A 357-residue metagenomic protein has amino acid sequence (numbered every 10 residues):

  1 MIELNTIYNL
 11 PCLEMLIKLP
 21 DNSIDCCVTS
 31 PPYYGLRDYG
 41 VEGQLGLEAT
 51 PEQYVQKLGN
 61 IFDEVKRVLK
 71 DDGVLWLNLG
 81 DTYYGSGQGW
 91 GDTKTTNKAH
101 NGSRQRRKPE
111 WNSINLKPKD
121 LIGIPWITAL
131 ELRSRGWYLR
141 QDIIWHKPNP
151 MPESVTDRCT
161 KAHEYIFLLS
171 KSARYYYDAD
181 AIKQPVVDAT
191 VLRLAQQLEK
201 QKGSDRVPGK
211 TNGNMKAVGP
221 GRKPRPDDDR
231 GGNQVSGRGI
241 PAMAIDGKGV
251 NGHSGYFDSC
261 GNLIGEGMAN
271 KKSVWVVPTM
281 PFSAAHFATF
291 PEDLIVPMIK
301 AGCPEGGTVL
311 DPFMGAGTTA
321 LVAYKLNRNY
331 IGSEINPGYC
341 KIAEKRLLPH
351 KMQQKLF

Functional and structural regions predicted by a protein language model:
M1: Conserved P-loop NTPase mechanochemical-coupling segment
L4, Y8, E14-D21, D25-T29 (+3 more regions): Class I S-adenosyl-L-methionine
P51: Active-site-surrounding "flap" and adjacent substrate/cofactor-binding loops of secreted or lumenal enzymes, prototyped
Y54-D71: A short glycine-rich, Lys/Arg-flanked "PGG" loop and its adjoining helix->strand segment in the class I
D72-L79: Conserved beta-strand signature within the Rossmann-like core of class I S-adenosyl-L-methionine
